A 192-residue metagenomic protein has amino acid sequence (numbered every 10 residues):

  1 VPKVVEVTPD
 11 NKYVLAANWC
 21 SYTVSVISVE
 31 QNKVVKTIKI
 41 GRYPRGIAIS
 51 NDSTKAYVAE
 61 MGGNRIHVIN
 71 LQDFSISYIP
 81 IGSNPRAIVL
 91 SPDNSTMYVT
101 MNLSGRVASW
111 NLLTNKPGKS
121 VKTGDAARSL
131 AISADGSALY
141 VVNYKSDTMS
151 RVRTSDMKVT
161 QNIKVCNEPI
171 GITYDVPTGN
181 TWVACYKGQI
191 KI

Functional and structural regions predicted by a protein language model:
V1-I192: Predominantly soluble domains enriched in secretory-pathway, periplasmic, or organellar proteins
